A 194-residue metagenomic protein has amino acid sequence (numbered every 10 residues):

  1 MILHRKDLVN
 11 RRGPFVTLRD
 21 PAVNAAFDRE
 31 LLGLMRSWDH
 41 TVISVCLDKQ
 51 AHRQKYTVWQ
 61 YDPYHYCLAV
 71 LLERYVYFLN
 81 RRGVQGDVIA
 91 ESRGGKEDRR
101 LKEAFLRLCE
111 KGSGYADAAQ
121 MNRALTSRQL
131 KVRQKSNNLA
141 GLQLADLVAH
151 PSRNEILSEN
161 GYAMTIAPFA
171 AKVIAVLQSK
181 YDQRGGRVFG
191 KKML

Functional and structural regions predicted by a protein language model:
M1-L194: Phosphate-ester processing/binding pockets and catalytic centers
